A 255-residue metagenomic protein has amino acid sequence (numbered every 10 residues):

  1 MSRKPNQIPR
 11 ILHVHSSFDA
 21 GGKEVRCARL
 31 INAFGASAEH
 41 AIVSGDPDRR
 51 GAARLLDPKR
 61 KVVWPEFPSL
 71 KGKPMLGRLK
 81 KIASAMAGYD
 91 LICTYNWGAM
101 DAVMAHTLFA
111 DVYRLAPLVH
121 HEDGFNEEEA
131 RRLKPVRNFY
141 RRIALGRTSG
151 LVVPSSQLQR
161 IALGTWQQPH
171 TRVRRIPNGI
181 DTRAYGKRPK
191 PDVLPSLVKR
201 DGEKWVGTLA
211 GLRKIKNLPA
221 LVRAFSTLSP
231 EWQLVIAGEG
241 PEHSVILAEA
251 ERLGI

Functional and structural regions predicted by a protein language model:
I8-P9, H13-P74, L158, G240-P241: N-terminal strand-loop element at the rim of the active site of nucleotide-sugar-dependent glycosyltransferases
I11, A110-E127, V152: Active-site proximal beta-strand in glycosyltransferases
G21-R29, K204, T208-T227, P241-L247: A conserved mid-protein helix/loop that constitutes part of the nucleotide-sugar donor-binding site
I42-R50, I180, L209, R213-I215 (+1 more regions): Glycosyltransferase donor-sugar binding loop
G72-R78, P117, N126-R147, R160: Nucleotide-sugar donor phosphate/pyrophosphate-binding loop at the beta->alpha transition of glycosyltransferases
T94-A102, E122: Short His-centered aromatic/hydrophobic patch
Q157, G179: Carbohydrate-associated surface elements
G186-R200: A short helix/loop element that forms part of the nucleotide-sugar donor recognition site in Leloir-type
